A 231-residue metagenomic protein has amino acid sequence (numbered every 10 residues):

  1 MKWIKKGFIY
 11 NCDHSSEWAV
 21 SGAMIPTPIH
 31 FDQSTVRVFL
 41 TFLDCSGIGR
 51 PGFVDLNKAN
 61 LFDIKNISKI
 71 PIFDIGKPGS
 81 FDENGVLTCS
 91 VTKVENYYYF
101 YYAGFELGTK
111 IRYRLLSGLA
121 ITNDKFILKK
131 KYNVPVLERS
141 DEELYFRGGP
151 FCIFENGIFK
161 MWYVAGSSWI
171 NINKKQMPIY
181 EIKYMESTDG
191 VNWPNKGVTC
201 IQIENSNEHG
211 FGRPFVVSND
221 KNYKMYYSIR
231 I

Functional and structural regions predicted by a protein language model:
M1-S21, I25, I29-N84, T92-G149 (+2 more regions): Beta-rich carbohydrate-recognition and catalytic domains
T88: Short, solvent-exposed interaction modules
G212: Predominantly extracellular/luminal carbohydrate-interaction, adhesion, and secreted-enzyme modules that are
